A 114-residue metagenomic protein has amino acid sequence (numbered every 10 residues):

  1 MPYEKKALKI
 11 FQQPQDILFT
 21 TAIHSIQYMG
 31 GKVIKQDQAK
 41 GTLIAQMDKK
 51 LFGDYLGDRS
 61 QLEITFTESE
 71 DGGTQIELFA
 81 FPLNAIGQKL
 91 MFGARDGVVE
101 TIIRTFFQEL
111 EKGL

Functional and structural regions predicted by a protein language model:
M1-L114: Ser/Thr-rich, low-complexity intrinsically disordered terminal regions
